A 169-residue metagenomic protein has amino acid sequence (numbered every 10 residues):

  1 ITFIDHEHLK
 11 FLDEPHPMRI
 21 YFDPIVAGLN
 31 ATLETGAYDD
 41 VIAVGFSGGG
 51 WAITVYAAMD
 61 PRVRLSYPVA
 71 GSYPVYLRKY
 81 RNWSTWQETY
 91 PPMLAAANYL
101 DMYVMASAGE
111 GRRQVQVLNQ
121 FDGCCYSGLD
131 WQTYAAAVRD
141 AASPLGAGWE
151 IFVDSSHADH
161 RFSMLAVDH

Functional and structural regions predicted by a protein language model:
I1-D23: Cap/lid segment of the alpha/beta-hydrolase catalytic domain
H8-L9, F152-S155: Acidic/histidine-rich, surface-exposed loop or edge segments in extracytoplasmic proteins
L12, H16-R19, V44, Y90-A97: Alpha-helix capping and helix-loop boundary segments enriched in small/acidic/polar residues
Y21-T32, M102-A108: Structured alpha-helical segments in the cores of large, soluble enzyme domains
V26-T89: Primarily recognizes the serine-hydrolase "nucleophile elbow" in alpha/beta-hydrolase and SGNH/GDSL folds
L65, P74-A147, D154-D159: The feature captures the conserved acid-bearing segment of alpha/beta-hydrolase catalytic domains
L165-H169: Catalytic active-site module of serine/aspartate enzymes centered on a nucleophile-bearing elbow/loop
